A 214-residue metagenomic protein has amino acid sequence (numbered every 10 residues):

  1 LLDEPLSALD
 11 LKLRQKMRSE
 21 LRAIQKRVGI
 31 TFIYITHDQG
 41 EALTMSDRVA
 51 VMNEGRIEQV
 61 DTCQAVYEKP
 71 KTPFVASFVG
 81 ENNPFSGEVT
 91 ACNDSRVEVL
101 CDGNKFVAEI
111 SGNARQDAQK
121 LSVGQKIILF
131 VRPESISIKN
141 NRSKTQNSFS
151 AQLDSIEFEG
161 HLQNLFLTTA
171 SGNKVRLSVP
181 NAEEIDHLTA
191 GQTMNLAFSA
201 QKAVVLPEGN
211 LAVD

Functional and structural regions predicted by a protein language model:
L1-S77: ABC ATPase nucleotide-binding domains
K16, P70, P84, S148-F149: Short, conserved clusters of charged catalytic residues that mark active-site and nucleotide-handling motifs
A23, Y34, D38, Q59 (+7 more regions): Flexible domain-boundary/linker segments
G40, Q64, P73, F85 (+3 more regions): Glycine-centered loop/turn positions within well-structured domains that cap or flank conserved ligand/cofactor-binding
E54, T90-A91: Short acidic/glycine-rich beta-turn/loop cap or linker motifs at sensory/regulatory domain boundaries that couple input
T62, F74, E88, S150-D154: Residues located in well-ordered beta-strands
F78-E81, E88: Elongated periplasmic alpha-helical coiled-coil
N82, A91-D214: Non-catalytic connector elements of ABC transporters
